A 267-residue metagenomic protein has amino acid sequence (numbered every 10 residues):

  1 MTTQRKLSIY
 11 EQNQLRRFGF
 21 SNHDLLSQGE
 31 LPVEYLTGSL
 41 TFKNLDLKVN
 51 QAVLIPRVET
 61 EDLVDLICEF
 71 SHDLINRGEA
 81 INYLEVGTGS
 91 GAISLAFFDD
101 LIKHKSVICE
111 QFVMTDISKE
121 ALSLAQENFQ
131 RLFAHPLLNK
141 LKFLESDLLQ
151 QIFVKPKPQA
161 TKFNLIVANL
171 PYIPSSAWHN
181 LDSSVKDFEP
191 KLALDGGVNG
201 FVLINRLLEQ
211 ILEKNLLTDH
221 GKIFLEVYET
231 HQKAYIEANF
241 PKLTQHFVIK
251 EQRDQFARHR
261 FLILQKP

Functional and structural regions predicted by a protein language model:
M1-P267: Auxiliary N-terminal substrate/complex-recognition segments of SAM-dependent methyltransferases
